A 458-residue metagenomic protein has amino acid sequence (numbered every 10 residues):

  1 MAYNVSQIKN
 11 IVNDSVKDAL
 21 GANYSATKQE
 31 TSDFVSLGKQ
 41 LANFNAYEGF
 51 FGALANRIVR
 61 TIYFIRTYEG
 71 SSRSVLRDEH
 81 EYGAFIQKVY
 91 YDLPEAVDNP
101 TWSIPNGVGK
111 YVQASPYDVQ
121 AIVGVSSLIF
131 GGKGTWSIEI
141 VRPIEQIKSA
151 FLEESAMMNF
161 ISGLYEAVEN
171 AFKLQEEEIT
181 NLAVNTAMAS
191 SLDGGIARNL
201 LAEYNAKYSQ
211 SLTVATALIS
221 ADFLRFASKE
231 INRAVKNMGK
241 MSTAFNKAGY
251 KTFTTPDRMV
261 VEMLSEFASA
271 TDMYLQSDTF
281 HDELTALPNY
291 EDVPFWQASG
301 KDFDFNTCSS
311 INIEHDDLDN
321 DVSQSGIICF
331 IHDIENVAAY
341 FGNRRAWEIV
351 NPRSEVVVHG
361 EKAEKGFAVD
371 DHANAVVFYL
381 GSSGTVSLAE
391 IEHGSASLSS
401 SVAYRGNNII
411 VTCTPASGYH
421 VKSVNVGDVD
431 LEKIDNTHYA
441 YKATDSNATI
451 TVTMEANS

Functional and structural regions predicted by a protein language model:
M1-T61, I65, E283-S383: Extended, compositionally biased alpha-helical segments that mediate assembly or anchoring
F51-I140: Assembly/oligomerization interface modules of large self-assembling protein complexes
G124-A197, V357-E361: Long, contiguous amphipathic alpha-helices that act as assembly "spine/axial" helices in icosahedral shell and virion
T213-E335: Extended oligomerization regions of viral-like shell subunits
S383-E390, N436-S458: Conserved "repeat-terminator" motif of extracellular CCP/Sushi domains
G384, A403-I410: Short coil/turn motif common to extracellular beta-sandwich-like domains
H393-V402, V429: Small-residue (G/S/T/A) turn/hinge positions that recur once per unit in extracellular repeat modules
N408-I434: Surface-exposed interfaces of beta-sheet-rich extracellular modules
